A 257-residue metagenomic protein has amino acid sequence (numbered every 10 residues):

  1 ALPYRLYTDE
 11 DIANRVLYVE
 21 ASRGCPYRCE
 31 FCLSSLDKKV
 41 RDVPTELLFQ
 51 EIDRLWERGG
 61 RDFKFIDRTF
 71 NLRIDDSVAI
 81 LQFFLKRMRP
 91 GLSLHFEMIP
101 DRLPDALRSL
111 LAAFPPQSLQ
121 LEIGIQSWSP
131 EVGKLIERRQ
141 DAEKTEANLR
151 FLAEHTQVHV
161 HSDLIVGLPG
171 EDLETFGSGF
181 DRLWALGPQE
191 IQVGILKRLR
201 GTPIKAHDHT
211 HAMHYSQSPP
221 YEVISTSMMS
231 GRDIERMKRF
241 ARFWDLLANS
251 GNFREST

Functional and structural regions predicted by a protein language model:
L2-E154: Radical SAM [4Fe-4S] cluster-binding motif and immediate context
I74, K86-T257: A structural motif corresponding to the C-terminal lobe/cap of the Radical SAM core domain
